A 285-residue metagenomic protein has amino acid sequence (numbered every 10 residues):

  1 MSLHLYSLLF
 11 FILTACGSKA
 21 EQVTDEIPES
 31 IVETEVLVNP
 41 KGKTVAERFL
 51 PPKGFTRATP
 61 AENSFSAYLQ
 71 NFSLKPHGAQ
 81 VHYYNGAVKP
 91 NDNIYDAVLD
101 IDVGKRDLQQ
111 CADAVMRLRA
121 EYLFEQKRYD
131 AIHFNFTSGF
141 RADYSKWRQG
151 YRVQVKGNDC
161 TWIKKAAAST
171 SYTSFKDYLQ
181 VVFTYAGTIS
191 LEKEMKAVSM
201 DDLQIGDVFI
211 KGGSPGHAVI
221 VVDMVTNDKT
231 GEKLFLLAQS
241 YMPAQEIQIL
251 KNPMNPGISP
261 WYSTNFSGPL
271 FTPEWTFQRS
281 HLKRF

Functional and structural regions predicted by a protein language model:
S2-F10: Sec-dependent signal peptide recognition, specifically the positively charged N-region followed immediately by
L9-F10, R48, G54, S171-S174 (+2 more regions): Intrinsic disorder/low-structure terminal segments
T14-A15: C-terminal motif of bacterial Sec signal peptides marking the signal peptidase cleavage site
K19-D102, Q109: Cationic-aromatic interfacial patches
N39, N63, N71, N85 (+6 more regions): Detector for Asparagine
K89-Q204, I210-A218, D223, T230-M242: Acidic/His-rich structured neighborhood in mature extracellular/periplasmic domains
K233-F285: Low-complexity, Gly/Ser/Thr/Pro-rich intrinsically disordered linker/tail segments
